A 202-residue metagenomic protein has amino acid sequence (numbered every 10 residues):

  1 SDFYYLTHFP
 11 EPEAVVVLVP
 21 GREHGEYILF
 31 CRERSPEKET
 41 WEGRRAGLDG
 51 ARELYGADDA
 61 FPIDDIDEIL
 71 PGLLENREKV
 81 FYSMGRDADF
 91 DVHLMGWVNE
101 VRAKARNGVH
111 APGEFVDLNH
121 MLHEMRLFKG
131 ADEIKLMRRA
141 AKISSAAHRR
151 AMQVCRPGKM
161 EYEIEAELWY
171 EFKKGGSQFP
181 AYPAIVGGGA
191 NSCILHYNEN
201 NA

Functional and structural regions predicted by a protein language model:
S1-A146: A composition/biophysics-driven feature that prefers long, compositionally simple stretches
F3-Y4, I69, K173-K174, H196-N200: Generic recognition of flexible, low-complexity loop/linker segments
H8-P10, S192-A202: Acidic/histidine-enriched ion/cofactor-binding microenvironments in catalytic or ligand-binding pockets
E37, A88-F90, E171, S192-L195: Flexible loop/turn segments at secondary-structure boundaries
R126-Y182: Active-site pocket-lining segments that scaffold enzyme catalytic pockets across diverse folds
F179-S192: Short, basic/aromatic beta-hairpin or loop at an interaction surface
